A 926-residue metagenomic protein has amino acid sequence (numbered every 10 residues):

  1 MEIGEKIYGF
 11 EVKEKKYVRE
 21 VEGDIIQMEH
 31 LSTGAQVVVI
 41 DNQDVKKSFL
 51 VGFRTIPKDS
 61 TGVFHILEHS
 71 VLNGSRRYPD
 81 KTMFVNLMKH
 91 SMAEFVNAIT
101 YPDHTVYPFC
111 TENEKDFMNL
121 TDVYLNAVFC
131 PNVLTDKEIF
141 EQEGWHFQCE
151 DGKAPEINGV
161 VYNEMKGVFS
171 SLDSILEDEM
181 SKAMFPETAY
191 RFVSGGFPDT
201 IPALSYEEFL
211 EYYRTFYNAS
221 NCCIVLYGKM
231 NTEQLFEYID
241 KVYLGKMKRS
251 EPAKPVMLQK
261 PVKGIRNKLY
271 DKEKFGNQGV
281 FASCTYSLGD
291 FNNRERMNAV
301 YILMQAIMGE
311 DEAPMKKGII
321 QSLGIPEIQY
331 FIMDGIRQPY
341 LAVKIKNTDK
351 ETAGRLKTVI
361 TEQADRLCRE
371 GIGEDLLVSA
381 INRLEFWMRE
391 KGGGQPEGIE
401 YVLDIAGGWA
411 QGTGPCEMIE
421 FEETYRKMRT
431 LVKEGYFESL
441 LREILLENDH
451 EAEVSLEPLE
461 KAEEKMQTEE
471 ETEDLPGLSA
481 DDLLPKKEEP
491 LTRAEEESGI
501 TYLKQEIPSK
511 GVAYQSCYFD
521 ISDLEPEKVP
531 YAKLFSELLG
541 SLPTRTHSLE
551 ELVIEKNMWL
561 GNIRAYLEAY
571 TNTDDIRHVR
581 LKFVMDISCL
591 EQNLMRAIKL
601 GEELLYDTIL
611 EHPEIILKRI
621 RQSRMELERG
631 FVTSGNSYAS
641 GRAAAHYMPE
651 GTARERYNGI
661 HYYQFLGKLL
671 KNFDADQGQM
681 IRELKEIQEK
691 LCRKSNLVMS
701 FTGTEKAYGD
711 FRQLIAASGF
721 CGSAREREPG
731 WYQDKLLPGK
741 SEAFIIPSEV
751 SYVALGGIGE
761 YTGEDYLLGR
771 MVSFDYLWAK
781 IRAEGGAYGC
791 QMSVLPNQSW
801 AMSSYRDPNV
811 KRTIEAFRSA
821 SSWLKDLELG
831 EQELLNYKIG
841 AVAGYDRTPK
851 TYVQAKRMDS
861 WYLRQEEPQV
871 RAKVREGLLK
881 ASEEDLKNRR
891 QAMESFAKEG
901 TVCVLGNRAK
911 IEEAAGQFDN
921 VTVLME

Functional and structural regions predicted by a protein language model:
M1-S48: Non-catalytic terminal extensions that flank enzyme cores
D41-Q43, L50-G52, Y162, K166-S174 (+9 more regions): His/Glu-based metal-binding/catalytic segments typifying zinc-dependent metallopeptidases
K46-I56, T82-C130, D136-Q148, S174-D199 (+10 more regions): M16 family metallopeptidases and their MPP-like homologs
V63, L67-V71, F535: Active-site His/Glu-centered metal-binding helix of metallohydrolases
F95, L210-R214, L269-K272, M315 (+12 more regions): Generic recognition of flexible, low-complexity loop/linker segments
E150-N221, V225-Y243, M247-K272, G276-Q278 (+1 more regions): Hydrophobic, small-residue-rich alpha-helical packing segments that form membrane-like cores
E207-V242, G659, M680-I715, K898: Non-catalytic, conformational "gating/processing" segments within enzyme and secreted inhibitor domains
E417, T430-E464: Extended, domain-scale alpha-helical bundle/helix-rich regions
